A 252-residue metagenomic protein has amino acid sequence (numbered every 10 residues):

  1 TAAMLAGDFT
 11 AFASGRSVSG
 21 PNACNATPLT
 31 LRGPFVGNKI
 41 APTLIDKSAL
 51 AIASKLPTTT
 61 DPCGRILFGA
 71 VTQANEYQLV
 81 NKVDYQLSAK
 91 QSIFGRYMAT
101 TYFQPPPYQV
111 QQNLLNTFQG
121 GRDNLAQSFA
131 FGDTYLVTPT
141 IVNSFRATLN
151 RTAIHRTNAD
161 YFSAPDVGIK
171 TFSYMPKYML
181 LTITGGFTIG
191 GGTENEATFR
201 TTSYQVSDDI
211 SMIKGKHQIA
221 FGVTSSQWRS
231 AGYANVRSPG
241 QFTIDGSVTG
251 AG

Functional and structural regions predicted by a protein language model:
T1-G252: Short acidic-glycine motifs
